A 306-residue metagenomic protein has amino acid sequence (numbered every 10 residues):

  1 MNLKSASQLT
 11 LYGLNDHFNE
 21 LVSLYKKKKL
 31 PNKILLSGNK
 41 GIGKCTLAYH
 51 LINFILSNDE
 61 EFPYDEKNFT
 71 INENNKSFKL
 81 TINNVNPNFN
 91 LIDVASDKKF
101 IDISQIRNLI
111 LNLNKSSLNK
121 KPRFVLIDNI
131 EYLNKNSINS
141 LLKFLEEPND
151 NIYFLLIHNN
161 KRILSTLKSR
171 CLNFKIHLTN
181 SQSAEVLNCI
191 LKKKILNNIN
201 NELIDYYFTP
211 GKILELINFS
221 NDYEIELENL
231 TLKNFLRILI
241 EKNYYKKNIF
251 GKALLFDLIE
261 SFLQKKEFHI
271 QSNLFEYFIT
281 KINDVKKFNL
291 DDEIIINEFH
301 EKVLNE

Functional and structural regions predicted by a protein language model:
M1-F54, E60-T81, D150-I152, N160-E306: Charged, glycine-rich active-site and insertion segments that engage polyanionic ligands
N19-Y25, N75-T81, D102-F124, Y132 (+2 more regions): Conserved alpha-helical scaffold flanking the Walker A/P-loop in AAA+ ATPase domains
S37, L91-S96: A short hydrophobic beta-strand->loop->alpha-helix junction that borders the nucleotide-binding pocket of P-loop NTPases
F78-L91: Conserved Walker-type P-loop NTP-binding/catalytic site
S96-I103, F174: Flexible beta-alpha connector loops of hexameric P-loop NTPases
D97, Y132, E147, R162: Residues immediately C-terminal
F124-D128, L141, I152-H158: Structural recognition of the conserved hydrophobic beta-strand(s) that form the central parallel beta-sheet of P-loop
